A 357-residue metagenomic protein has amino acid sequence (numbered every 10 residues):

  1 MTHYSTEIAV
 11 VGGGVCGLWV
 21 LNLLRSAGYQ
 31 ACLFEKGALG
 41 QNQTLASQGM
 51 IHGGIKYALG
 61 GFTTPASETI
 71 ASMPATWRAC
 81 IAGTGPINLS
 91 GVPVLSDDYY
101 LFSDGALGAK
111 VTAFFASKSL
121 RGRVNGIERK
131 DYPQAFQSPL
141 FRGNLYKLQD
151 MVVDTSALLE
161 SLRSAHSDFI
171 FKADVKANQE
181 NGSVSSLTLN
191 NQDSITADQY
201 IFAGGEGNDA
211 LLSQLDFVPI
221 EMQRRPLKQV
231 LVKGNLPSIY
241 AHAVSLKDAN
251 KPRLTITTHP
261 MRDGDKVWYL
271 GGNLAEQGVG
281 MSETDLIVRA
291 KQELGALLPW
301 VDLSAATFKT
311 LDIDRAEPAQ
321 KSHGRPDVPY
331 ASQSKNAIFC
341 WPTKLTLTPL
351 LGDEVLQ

Functional and structural regions predicted by a protein language model:
T6-L33: N-terminal Rossmann-like FAD-binding beta1-loop-alpha1 element of flavoenzymes
R25-S47: Glycine-rich FAD pyrophosphate-binding loop
G49-A135: Dinucleotide-binding Rossmann-like beta1-alpha1 core, especially the glycine-rich loop that anchors the ADP
V92, G126-H166, N273-L274, S334-P342: Helix-loop-beta segment of a Rossmann-like dinucleotide-binding subdomain
Q149, A296-Q357: C-terminal catalytic lobe of FAD-dependent flavoproteins
I170-S186: A conserved short coil-to-beta-strand element within the FAD-binding core of flavoproteins
N191-H242, V301: Central helical "cap/lid" subdomain
L236-P237, R262, A275-A316: Flavin-binding catalytic cores
